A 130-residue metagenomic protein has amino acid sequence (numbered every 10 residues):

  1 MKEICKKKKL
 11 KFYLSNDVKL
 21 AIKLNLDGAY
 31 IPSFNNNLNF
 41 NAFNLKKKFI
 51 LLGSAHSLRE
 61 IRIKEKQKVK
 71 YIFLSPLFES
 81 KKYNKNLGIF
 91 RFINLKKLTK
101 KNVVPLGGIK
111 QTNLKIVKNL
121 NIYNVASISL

Functional and structural regions predicted by a protein language model:
M1-L14, N36, F40-S57, K85-K110: Alpha-helix-loop-beta-strand connector modules within alpha/beta enzyme cores
F12-G28, A55-K68, K97-V104, I109-L130: Catalytic cores of alpha/beta
K23-N35, F49-I93: Glycine/Thr-rich beta-alpha phosphate-binding loop at enzyme active sites
A29-A42, F73-L87, G108-L130: Glycine-rich phosphate-binding active-site loops on the catalytic face of alpha/beta enzymes
